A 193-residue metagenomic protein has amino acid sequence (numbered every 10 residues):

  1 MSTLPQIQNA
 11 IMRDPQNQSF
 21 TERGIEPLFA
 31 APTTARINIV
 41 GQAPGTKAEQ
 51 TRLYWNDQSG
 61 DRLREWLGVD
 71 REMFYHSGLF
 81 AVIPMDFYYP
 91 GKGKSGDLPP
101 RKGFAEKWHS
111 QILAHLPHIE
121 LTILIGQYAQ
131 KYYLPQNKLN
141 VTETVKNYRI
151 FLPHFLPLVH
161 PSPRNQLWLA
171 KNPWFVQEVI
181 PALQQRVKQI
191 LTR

Functional and structural regions predicted by a protein language model:
M1-K146, F151-R186: A polyanion-binding, active-site-adjacent surface
Q185-R193: Generic C-terminal helix-cap and adjacent flexible tail
